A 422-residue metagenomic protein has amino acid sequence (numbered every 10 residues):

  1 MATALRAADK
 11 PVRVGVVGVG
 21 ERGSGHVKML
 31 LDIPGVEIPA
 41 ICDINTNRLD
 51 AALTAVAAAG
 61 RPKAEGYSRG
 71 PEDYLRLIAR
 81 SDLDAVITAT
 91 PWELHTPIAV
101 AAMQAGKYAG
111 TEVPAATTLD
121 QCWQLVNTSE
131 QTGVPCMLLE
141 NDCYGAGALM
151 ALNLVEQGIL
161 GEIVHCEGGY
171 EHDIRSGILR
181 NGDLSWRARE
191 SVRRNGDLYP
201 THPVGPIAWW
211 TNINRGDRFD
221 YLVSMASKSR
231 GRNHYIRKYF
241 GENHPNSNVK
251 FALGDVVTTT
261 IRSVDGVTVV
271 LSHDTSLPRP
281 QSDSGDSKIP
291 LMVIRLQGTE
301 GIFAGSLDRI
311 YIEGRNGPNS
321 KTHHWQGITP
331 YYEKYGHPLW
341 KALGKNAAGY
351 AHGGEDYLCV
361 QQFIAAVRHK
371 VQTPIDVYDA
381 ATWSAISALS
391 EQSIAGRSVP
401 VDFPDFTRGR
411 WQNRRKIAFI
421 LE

Functional and structural regions predicted by a protein language model:
M1-Y108, W123-P135: N-terminal glycine-/serine-/threonine-rich beta1-alpha1-beta2 phosphate-ribose binding loop of Rossmann-like
G18, R22, T132-M137, D142-F251: Predominantly a Rossmann-like dinucleotide-binding segment in NAD(P)-dependent oxidoreductases
T88, T111, C136-L138, E167 (+1 more regions): Hydrophobic residues in well-ordered beta-strands that form the structural core
A105-T118: ADP-ribose/adenylate-binding Rossmann-like module
V134, G161-H165, S393-G409, F419-E422: C-terminal capping/lid region of NAD(P)-dependent oxidoreductase domains
G231-K250, T258, R262-S263, E300-I375 (+1 more regions): C-terminal glycine/acidic-rich active-site capping loop/insertion
L253, V267, S272-P290: Glycine-rich phosphate/pyrophosphate-binding beta-alpha loops
